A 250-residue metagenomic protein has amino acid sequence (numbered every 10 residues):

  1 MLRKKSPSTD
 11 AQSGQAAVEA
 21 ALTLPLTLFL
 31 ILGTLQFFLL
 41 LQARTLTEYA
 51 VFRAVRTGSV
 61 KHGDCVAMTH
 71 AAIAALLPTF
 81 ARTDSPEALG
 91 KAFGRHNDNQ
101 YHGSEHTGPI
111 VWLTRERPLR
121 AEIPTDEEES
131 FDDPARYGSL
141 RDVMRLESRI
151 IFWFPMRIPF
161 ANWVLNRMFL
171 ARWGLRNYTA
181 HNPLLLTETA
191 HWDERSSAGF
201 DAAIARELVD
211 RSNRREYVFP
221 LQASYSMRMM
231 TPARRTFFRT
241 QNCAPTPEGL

Functional and structural regions predicted by a protein language model:
L2, V60-L250: Short, conserved structural patches
L2-D84, G90: Alpha-helical assembly-interface signal, strongest on the long, hydrophobic N-terminal helix that forms
